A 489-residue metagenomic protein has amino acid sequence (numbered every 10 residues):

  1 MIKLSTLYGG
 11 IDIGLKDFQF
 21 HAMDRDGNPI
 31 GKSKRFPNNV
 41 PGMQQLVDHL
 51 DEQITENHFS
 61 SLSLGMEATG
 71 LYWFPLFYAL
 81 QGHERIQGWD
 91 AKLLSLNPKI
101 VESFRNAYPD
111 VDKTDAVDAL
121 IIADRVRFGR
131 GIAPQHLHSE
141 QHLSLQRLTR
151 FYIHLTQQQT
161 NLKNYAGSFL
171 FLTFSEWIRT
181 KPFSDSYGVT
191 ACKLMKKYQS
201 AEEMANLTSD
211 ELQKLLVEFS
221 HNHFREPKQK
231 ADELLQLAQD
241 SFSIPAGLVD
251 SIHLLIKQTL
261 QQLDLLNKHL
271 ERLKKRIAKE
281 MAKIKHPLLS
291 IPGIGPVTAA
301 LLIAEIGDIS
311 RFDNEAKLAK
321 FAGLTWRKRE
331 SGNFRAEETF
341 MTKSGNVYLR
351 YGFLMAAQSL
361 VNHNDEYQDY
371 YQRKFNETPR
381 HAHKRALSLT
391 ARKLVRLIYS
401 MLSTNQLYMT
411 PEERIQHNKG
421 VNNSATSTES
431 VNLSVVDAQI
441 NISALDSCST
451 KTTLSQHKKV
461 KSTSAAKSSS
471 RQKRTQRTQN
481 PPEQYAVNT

Functional and structural regions predicted by a protein language model:
M1-T489: A detector of single, family-specific signature residues that are central to catalytic or substrate-handling motifs
